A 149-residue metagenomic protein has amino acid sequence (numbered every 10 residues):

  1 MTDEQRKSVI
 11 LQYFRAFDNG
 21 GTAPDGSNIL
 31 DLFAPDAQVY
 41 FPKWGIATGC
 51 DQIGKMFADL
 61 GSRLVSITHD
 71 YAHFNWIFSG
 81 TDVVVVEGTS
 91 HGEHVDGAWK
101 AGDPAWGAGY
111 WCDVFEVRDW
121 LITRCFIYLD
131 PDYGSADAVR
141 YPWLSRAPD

Functional and structural regions predicted by a protein language model:
M1-P35: Short acidic-aromatic low-complexity motifs
G26-D82: A solvent-exposed, acidic/Ser-Thr-rich amphipathic alpha-helical stretch
D51, D96-W99, Y133-R140: A short, polar/proline- and glycine-enriched secondary-structure boundary/capping micro-motif
S62-S66, H91-W106: Short, cysteine-centered beta-strand-loop-beta hairpins and adjacent loop/turn segments enriched in charged/polar
Y71-I77, Y110-E116, F126-L129: Hydrophobic/aromatic beta-strand elements that line small-molecule binding cavities or substrate pockets in beta-rich
S79-V95: A short hydrophobic beta-strand element
D103-L121: A short, surface-exposed beta-strand/turn
T123-D149: Low-complexity, intrinsically disordered terminal/linker segments enriched in charged and Gly/Pro repeats
